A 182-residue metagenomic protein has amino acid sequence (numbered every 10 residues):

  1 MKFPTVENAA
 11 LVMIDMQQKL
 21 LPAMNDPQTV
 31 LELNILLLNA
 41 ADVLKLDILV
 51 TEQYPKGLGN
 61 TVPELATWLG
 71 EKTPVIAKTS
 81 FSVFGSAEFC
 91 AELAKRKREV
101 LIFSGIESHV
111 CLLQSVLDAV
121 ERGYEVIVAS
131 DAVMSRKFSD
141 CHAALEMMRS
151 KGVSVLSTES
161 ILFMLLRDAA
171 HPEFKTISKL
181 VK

Functional and structural regions predicted by a protein language model:
M1-A10, V43-L44, K56-K182: Active-site-adjacent betaalpha module
V6-A9, N25-L49: A short alpha/beta connector and helix-capping loop motif
A9-Q17: Active-site gating/metal-coordination segments in enzymes
M13-I14, I48-Q53: Short beta-strand segments at enzyme active-site cores
Q18-P22: Short acidic, Gly/Ser-rich segments with clustered Asp/Glu that frequently serve as metal-coordination loops in enzyme
A23-P27, F138-D140: Short, solvent-exposed loop/turn segments at secondary-structure boundaries
